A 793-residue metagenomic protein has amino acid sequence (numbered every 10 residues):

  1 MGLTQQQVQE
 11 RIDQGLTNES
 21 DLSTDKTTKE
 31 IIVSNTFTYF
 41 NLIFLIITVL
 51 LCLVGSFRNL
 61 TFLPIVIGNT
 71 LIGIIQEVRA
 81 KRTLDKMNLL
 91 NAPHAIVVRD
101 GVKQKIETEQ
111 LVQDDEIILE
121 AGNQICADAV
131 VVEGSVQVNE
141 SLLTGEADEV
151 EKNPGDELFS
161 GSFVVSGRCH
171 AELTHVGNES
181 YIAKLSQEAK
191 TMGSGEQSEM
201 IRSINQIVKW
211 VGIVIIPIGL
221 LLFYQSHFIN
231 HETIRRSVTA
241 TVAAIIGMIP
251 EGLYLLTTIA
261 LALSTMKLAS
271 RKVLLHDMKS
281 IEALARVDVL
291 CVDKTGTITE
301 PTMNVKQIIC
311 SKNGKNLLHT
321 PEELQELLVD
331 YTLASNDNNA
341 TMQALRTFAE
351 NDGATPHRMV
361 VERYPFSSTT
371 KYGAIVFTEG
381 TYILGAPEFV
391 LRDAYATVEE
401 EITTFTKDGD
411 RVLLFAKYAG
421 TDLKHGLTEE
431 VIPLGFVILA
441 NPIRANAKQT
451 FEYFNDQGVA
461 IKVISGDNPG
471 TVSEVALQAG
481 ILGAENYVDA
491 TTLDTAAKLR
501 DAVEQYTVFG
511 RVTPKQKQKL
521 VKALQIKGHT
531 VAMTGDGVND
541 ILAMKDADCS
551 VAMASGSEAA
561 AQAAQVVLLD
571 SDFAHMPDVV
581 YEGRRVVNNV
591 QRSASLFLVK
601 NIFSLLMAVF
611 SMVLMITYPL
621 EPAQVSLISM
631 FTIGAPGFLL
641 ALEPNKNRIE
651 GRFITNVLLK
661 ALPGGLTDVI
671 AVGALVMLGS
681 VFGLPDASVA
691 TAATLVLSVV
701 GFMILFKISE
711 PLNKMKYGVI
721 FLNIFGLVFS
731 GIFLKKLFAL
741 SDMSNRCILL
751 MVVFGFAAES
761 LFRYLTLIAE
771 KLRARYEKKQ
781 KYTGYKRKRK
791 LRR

Functional and structural regions predicted by a protein language model:
M1-G2, Q6-S23, L71, R79-R82 (+2 more regions): Actuator/coupling domain of P-type ATPases
N18-H94, W210, L345: Transmembrane helix-loop-helix hairpins at the membrane interface
L42-P64, I213-I249, A262, M266-K272 (+4 more regions): Helix-interface capping motifs at the ends of transmembrane segments in multi-pass membrane proteins
R58-A92, E196-V289, F454, Q624 (+2 more regions): Hydrophobic alpha-helical transmembrane segments
A92-N205, R411, T495-V503, T507: Cytosolic catalytic regions of P-type ion-transporting ATPases
L222, G483-A532, A547, A554-K716 (+1 more regions): Membrane-embedded transport module
R286-P433, L439, E452-Y453, K462-S473 (+4 more regions): Cytosolic catalytic regions of ATP/NTP-dependent phosphoryl-transfer enzymes
